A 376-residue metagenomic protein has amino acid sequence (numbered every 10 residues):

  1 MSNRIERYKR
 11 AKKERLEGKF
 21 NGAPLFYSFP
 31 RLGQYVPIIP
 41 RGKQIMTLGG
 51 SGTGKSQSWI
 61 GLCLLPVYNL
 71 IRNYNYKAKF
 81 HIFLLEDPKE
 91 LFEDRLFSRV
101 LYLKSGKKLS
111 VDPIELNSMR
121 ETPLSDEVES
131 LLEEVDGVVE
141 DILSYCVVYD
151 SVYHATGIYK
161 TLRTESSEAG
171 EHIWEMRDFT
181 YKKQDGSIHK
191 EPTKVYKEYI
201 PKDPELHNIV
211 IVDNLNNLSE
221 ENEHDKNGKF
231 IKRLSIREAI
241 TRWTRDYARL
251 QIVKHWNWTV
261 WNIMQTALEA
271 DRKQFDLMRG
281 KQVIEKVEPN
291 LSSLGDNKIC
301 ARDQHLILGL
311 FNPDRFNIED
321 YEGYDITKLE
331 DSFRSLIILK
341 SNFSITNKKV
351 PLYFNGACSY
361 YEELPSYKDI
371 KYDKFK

Functional and structural regions predicted by a protein language model:
S2-G106, D136-G137: The Walker A/P-loop phosphate-binding site
S2-R10, Y102, G106-L109, G137 (+3 more regions): C-terminal regions of RecA-like/P-loop NTPase motor modules
Q34, L70-P204: Cytosolic-facing regulatory segments adjacent to core modules
L85-D87, N262-L268: Conserved H-loop
V147, E223-T241, F275-V287: Flexible beta-alpha connector loops of hexameric P-loop NTPases
L215: Conserved Walker B
L218-S219, A270: Catalytic P-loop NTPase motifs of RecA-like helicase/translocase cores
